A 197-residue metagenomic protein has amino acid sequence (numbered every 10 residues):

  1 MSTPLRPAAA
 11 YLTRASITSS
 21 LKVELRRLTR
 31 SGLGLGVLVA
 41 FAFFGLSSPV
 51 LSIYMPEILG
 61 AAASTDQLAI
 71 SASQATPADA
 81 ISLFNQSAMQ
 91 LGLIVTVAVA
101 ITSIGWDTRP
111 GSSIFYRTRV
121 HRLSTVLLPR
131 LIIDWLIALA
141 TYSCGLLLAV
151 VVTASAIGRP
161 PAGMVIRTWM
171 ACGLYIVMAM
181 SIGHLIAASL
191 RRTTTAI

Functional and structural regions predicted by a protein language model:
S2-A42, R192: Aromatic- and glycine-rich beta-strand/loop motifs that create alpha-glucan
T13, S20, A75-A78, R119: N-terminal hydrophobic alpha-helix used for membrane targeting or insertion
G34, A40-W106, L128-T195: Secretory targeting signals
A100, G111-S112: Hydrophobic alpha-helical segments typical of transmembrane helices and their membrane-interface/capping positions
S113, L127: Active-site-flanking alpha-helical
F115-L123: Short helix-to-coil transition segments within interhelical loops that connect adjacent transmembrane helices
